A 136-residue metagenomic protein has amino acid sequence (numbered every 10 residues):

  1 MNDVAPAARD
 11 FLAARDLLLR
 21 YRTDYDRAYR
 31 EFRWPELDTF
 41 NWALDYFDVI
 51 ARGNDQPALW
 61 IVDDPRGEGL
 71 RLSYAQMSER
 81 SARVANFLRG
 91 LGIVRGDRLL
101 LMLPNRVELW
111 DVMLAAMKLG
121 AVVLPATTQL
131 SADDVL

Functional and structural regions predicted by a protein language model:
D3-L19, L37-W60: A short N-terminal helical cap/helix-turn-helix that marks the beginning of AMP-binding/adenylate-forming
R15, D24, D133-V135: Short acidic active-site motifs
T23-F32: Short, contiguous pre-domain boundary segments
E31-D38, D64-L70: Acyl-group handling in specialized metabolite and lipid biosynthesis
D55, L59-L114, S131-L136: Conserved AMP-binding/adenylate-forming core of the ANL superfamily
G120: Structured binding elements
A126-T128: Short beta->alpha connector loops at strand-helix junctions that form conserved, small/polar/Pro-enriched
